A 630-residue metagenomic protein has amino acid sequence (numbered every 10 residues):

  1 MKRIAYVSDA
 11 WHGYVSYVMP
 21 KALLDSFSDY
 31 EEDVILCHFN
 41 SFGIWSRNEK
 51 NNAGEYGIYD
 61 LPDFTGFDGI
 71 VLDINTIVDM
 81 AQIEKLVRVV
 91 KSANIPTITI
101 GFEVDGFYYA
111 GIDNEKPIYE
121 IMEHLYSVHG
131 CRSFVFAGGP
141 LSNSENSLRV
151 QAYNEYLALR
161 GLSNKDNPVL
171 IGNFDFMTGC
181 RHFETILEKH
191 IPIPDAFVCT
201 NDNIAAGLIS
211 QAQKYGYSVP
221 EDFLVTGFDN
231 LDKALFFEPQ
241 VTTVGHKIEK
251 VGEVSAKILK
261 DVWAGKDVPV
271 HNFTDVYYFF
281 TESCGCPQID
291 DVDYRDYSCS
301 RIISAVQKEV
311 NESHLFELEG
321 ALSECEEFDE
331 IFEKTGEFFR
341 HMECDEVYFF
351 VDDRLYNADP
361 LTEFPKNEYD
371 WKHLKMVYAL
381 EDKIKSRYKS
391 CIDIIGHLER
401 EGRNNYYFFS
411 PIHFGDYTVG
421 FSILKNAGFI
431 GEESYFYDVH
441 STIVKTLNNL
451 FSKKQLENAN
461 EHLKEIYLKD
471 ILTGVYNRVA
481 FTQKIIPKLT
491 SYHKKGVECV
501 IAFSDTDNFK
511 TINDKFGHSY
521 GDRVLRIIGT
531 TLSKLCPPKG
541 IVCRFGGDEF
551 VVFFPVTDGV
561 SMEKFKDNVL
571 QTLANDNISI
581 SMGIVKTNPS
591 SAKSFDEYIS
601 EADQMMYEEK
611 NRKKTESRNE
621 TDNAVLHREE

Functional and structural regions predicted by a protein language model:
M1-E49, G54-E317: Bacterial carbohydrate/catabolite-sensing allosteric modules
K308-L318, E324, F328, V419-L472 (+3 more regions): Signal-transducing coiled-coil linker helices
E324-F364: Helix-loop-beta substructure at the N-terminus of cytosolic sensory domains that couple signal/ligand detection
E363-R403: Regulatory sensory and allosteric helical modules in signal-transduction proteins and certain transcription factors
R400, N404-H413: A short, aliphatic-rich beta-strand micro-motif
I412-F414, F429, T587: Sensor-regulatory modules in signal-transduction proteins
N477-V500, D507-K534, C543-G547, V551 (+4 more regions): Conserved long alpha-helical elements within nucleotide-processing catalytic cores of c-di-GMP signaling and class III
I527-S594, Y598-E601, M605, R618-N619 (+1 more regions): GGDEF/GGEEF active-site signature
